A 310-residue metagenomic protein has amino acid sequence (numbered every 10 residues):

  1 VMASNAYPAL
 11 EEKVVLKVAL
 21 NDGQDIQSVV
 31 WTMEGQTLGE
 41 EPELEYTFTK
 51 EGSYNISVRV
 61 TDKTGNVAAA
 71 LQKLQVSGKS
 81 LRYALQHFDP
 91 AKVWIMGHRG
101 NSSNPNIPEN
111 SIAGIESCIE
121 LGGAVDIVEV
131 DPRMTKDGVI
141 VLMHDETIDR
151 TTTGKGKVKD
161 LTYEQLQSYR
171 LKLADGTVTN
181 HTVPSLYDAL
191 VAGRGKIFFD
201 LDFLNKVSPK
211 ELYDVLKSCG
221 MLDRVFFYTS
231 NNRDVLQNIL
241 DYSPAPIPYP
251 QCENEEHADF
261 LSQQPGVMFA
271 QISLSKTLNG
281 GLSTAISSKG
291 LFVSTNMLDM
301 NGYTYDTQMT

Functional and structural regions predicted by a protein language model:
Y7-D22: A short beta-strand segment in extracellular, disulfide-stabilized domains
D22-V30: Solvent-exposed loop segments of extracellular immunoglobulin-like
V30-Y46: Surface-exposed, flexible coil segments in extracellular/virion-facing regions
L44, A70-S77: C-terminal edge beta-strand
G65-A69: A structural signal for beta-strand boundary/capping segments at domain termini and interdomain linkers
Q75-T310: Phosphate-group recognition and catalysis centered on beta-loop-alpha active-site segments
